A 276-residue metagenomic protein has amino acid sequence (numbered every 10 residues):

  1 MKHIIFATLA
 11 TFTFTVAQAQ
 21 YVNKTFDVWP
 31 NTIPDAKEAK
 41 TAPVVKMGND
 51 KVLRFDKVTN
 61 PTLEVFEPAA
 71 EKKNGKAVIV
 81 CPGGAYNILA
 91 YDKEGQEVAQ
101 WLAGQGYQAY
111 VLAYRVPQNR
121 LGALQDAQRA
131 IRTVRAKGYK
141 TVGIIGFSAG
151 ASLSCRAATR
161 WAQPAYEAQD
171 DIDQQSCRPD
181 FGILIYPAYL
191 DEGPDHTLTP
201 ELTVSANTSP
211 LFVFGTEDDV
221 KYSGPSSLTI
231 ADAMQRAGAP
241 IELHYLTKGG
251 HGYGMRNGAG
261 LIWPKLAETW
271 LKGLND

Functional and structural regions predicted by a protein language model:
M1-N23: Bacterial Sec-dependent N-terminal signal peptides
Q20-K72: N-terminal cap/lid segment of alpha/beta-hydrolase-fold proteins
N74-G83: Short beta-strand element of the alpha/beta-hydrolase
L89-D92, E97, V111-T141, R256-G260: Catalytic nucleophile-loop/oxyanion-hole region of alpha/beta-hydrolase and closely related hydrolase-like folds
Q125-A206: Primarily recognizes the serine-hydrolase "nucleophile elbow" in alpha/beta-hydrolase and SGNH/GDSL folds
F212-G215: Short beta-strand/loop motif that positions the catalytic acidic residue of the alpha/beta-hydrolase fold
V220-L228: Conserved alpha/beta-hydrolase "acid-adjacent" motif
L228-A231, Q235-D276: C-terminal catalytic histidine-bearing segment of alpha/beta-hydrolase fold enzymes
